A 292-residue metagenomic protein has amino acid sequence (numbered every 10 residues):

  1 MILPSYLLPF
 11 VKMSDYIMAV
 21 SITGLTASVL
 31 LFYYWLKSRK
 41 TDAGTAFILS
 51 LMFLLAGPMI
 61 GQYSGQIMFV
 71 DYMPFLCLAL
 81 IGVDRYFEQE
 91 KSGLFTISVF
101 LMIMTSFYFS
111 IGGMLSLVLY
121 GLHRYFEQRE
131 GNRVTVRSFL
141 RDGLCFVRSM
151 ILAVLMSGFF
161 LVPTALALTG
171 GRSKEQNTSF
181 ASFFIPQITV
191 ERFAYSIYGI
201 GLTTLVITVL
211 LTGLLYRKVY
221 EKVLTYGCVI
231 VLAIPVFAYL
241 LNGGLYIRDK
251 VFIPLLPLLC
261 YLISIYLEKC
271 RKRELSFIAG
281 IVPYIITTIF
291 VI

Functional and structural regions predicted by a protein language model:
M1-K12, M102: Short hydrophobic/aromatic helix or loop-helix immediately within or flanking a transmembrane segment in polytopic
M1-L3, S138-I253, I292: Periplasmic/ER-lumenal interhelical loops and adjacent helix-loop junctions in multi-pass membrane proteins
L8-V20, T41-L49, L94, A279: Membrane-interface starts of transmembrane alpha-helices
S14, S21, A56-I60, V236-G244: Transmembrane helix-loop junctions in multi-pass membrane proteins
A19, Q66-V70, I247-V251: Replace "multi-pass membrane enzymes" with "multi-pass membrane proteins
I22-W35, A43-E127, C145-A165, G170 (+2 more regions): Membrane-embedded helix bundles of polyisoprenyl
R39, D84-L94, H123-R141, C260-I286: Membrane-interface junctions at the ends of membrane-embedded or membrane-associated helices
Y246-L267: Hydrophobic/aromatic-rich transmembrane helices and adjacent perimembrane loops
